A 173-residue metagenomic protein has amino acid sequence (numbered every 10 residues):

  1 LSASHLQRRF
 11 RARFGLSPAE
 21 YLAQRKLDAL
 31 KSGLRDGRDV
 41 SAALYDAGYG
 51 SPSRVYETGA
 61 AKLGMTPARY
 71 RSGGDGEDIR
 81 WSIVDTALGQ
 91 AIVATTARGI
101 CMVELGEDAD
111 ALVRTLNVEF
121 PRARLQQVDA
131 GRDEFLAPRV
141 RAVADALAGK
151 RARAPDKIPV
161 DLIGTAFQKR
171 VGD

Functional and structural regions predicted by a protein language model:
L1-A47, S53-E57, A61-D173: Basic nucleic-acid-binding alpha-helical/helix-turn surface characteristic of O6-alkylguanine DNA
